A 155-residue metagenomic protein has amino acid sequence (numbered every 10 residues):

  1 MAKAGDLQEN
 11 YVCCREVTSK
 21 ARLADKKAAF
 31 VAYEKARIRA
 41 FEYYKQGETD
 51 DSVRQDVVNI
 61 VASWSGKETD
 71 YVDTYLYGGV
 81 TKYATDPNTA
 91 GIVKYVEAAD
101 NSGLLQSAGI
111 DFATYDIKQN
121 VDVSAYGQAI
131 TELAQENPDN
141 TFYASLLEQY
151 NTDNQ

Functional and structural regions predicted by a protein language model:
M1-A2, T18, A99: Generic low-polarity alpha-helical segments
M1-N10: Short beta-strand->loop
E9-C14, F142: Short, basic, helix/turn surface patches
E9-Y11, G79-V80, D116-V123: Short secondary-structure boundary/hinge segments and terminal tails
V12-A28: A bilobed periplasmic-binding-protein/Venus flytrap-type ligand-binding module shared by bacterial periplasmic
D25-D111: Secondary-structure end/capping motifs
E97-Q155: Conserved C-terminal helix/tail region of periplasmic/extracytoplasmic solute-binding proteins
